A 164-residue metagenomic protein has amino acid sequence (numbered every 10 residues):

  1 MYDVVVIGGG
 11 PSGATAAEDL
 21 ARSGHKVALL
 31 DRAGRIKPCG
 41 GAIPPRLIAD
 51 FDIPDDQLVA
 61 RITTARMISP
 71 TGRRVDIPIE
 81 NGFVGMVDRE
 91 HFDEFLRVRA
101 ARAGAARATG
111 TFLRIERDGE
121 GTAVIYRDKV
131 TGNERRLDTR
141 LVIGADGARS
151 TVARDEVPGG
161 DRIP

Functional and structural regions predicted by a protein language model:
M1-G10: Beta1/beta-strand and adjacent pyrophosphate-binding region of the FAD-binding site in flavoprotein oxidoreductases
V5, E18-C39: Glycine-rich FAD pyrophosphate-binding loop
G9, D19, S23, R99-P164: Predominantly flavin-linked oxidoreductase catalytic cores and closely associated redox partners
G13-A14: N-terminal Rossmann-fold NAD(P) dinucleotide-binding loop
R35, V84, G144: Glycine-/small-residue-rich active-site loops that bind phosphorylated ligands and cofactors
C39-P45: N-terminal beta-loop-helix "entrance" segment that forms/cooperates in small-molecule cofactor or anionic ligand
R46-V98, R102, T109-G110, R117: A conserved beta-strand/loop capping segment in the N-terminal third of enzymes that catalyze redox or closely related
